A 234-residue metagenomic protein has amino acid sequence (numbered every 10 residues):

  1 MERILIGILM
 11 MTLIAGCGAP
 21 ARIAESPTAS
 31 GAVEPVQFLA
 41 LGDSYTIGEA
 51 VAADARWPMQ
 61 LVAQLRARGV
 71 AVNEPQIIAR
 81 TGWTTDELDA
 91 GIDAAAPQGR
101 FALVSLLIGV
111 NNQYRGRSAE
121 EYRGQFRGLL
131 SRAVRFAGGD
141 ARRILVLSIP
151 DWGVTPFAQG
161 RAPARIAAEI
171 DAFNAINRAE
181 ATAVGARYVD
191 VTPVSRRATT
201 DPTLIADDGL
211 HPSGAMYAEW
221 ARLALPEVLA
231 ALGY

Functional and structural regions predicted by a protein language model:
M1-I8: Bacterial N-terminal signal peptides that target proteins for export
I14-G16: C-terminal motif of bacterial Sec signal peptides marking the signal peptidase cleavage site
G18, R22-T81, G91-Q98: Serine-esterase "nucleophile elbow" of acetyl-processing enzymes
S44, A50, T84, N111 (+1 more regions): Gly/Ser/Thr-rich beta-alpha loop segments that engage phosphate groups in nucleotides
Y45, G82-T84, D151, S195: Residue-level detector of flexible, active-site-proximal loop/helix-junction positions within diverse enzyme catalytic
A79-R80, T85-E87, G109: Subtilisin-like peptidase catalytic core
D89-Y234: Alpha-helical cap/lid subdomain in secreted, periplasmic, or secretory-pathway luminal O-acyl-processing enzymes
